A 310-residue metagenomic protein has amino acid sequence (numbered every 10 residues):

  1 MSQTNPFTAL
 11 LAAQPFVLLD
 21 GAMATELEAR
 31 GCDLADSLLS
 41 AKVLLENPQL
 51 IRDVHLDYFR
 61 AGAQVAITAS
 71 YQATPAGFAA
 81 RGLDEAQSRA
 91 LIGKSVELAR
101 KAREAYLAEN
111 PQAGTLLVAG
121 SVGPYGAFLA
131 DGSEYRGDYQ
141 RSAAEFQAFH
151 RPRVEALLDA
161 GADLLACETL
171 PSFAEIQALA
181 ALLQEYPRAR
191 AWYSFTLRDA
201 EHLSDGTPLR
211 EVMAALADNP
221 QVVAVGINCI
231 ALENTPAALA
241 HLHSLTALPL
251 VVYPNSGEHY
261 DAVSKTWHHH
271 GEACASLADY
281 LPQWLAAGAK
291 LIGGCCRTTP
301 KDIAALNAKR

Functional and structural regions predicted by a protein language model:
M1-R310: Domain-level signal for soluble alpha/beta catalytic cores
